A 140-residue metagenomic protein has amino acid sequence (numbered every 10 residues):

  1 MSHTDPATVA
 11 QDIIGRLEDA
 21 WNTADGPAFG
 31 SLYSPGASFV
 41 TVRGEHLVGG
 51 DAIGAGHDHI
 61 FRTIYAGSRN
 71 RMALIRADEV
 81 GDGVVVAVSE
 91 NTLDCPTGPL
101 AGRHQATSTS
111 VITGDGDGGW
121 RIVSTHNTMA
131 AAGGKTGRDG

Functional and structural regions predicted by a protein language model:
M1-P35, T136-G140: Short, low-complexity N-terminal intrinsically disordered segments enriched in polar/charged residues
G26-G83, G102-R103: A solvent-exposed, acidic/Ser-Thr-rich amphipathic alpha-helical stretch
T41, C95, D115: Acidic surface patches and DE-rich sequence motifs
H57, M72-D78, N91-L93, A106-G114 (+1 more regions): Hydrophobic/aromatic beta-strand elements that line small-molecule binding cavities or substrate pockets in beta-rich
D82-N91: A short hydrophobic beta-strand element
T97-P99: Outer-membrane beta-barrel domain signature
Q105-G137: Short beta-strand edge/turn micro-motifs at domain boundaries
